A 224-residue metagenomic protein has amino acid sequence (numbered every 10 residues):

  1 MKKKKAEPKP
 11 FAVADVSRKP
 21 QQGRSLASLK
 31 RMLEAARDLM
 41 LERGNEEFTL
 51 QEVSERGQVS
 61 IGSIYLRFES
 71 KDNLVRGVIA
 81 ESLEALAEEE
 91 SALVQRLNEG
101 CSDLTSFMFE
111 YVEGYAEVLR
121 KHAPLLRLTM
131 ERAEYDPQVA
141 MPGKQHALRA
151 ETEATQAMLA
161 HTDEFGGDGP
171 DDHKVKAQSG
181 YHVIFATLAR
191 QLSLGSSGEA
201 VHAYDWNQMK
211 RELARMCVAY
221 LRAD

Functional and structural regions predicted by a protein language model:
M1-A27, S197, D224: N-terminal intrinsically disordered/low-complexity leader segments
Q21, S28-A35, K176: N-terminal positioning helix adjacent to the helix-turn-helix/winged-helix DNA-binding module
R31, A35, L39-N73, G77: Helix-turn-helix
M32-M40, S82, L86, Y115 (+2 more regions): Short hydrophobic clusters on alpha-helical segments that form packing/core surfaces in small helical domains
A87-S91, S106, E117-M130, P137-F165 (+3 more regions): Amphipathic alpha-helical packing segments from all-alpha helical-bundle domains
L93-G100, L126-A133, H161-F165, Q191-G198: Secondary-structure edge/capping motif, primarily at the C-terminal ends of alpha-helices and the immediately following
Q138, H161-A214, D224: Hydrophobic/aromatic-rich alpha-helical bundle segments in the mid-to-C-terminal region
